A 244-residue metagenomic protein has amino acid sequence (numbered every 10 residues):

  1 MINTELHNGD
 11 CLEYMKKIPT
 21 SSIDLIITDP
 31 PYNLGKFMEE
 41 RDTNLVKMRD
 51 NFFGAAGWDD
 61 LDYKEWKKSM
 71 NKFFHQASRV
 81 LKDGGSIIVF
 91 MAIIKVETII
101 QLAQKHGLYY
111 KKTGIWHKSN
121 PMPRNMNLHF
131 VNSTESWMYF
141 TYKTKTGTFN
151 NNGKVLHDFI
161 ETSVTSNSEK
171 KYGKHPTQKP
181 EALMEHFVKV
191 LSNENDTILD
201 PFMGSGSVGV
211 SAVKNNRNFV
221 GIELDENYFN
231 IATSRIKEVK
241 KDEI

Functional and structural regions predicted by a protein language model:
M1-M122, L128, N152-I244: S-adenosyl-L-methionine-dependent nucleic acid methyltransferase catalytic domains
K82, F130, S136-G147: Core SAM-dependent methyltransferase catalytic element
